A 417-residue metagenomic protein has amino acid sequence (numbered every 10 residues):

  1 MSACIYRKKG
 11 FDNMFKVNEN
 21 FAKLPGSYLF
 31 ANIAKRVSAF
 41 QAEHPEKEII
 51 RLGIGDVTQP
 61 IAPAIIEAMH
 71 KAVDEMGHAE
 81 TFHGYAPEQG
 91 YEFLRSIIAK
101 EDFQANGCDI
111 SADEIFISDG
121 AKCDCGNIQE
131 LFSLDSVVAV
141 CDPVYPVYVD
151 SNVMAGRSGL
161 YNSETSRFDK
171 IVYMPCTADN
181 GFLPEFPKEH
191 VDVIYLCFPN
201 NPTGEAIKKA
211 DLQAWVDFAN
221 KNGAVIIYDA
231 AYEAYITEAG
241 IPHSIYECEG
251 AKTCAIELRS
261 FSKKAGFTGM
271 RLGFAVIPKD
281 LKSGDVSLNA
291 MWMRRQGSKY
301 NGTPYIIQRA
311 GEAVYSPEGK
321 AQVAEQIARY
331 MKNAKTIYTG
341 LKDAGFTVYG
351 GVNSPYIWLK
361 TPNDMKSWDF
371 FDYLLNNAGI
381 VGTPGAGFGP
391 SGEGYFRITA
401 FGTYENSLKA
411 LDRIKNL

Functional and structural regions predicted by a protein language model:
G10-N13, K100, Q104, L160 (+3 more regions): PLP-dependent enzyme catalytic core of the Aspartate aminotransferase-like
F15-D119, V314-E318: N-terminal small-domain helix-loop-helix segment of the aminotransferase-like
P60, Y330-M331, A344-N377: Conserved PLP-binding catalytic core of the aspartate aminotransferase-like
A79-F218, E233-C248: Conserved core of the PLP fold type I
S136, K221-A224, K252-T253: A short helix->loop->beta-strand "cap" motif at the edges of active sites that frequently abuts
E164, E247-A328, K335-T339: Conserved core segment of the aminotransferase class I/II
Q308, E312, I327-Y338, V348-K360 (+1 more regions): Conserved glycine-rich beta-strand-loop-beta hairpin in the small C-terminal domain of fold type I
